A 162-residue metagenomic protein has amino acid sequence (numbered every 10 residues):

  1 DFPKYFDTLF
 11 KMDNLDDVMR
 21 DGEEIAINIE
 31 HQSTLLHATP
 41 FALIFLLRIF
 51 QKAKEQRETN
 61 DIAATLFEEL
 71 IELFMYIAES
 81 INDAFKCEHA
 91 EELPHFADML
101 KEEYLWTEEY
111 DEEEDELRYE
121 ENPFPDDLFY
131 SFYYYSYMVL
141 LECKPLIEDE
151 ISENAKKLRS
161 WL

Functional and structural regions predicted by a protein language model:
D1-D17: N-terminal "cap/leader" segments of large eukaryotic alpha-helical scaffolds
F2-P3, A38-L43, S136-K144: Core helices of alpha-solenoid repeat scaffolds
L15-I27, F74: HEAT-repeat alpha-solenoid elements in large eukaryotic scaffold proteins
V18-M19, T39, L43, N60-A63 (+2 more regions): Residue-level detector of extended alpha-helical repeat arrays and alpha-solenoid scaffolds
N28-Q32, I49, A53, I77-A84 (+1 more regions): Residue-level signature of the C-terminal ends
H37-L46, K86-E91: Short sequence/structural elements of tandem HEAT/ARM alpha-solenoid repeats
A64-E79: Elongated alpha-helical scaffolds
M75-E150: Acidic, serine/threonine- and proline-enriched intrinsically disordered linkers and terminal tails in large eukaryotic
